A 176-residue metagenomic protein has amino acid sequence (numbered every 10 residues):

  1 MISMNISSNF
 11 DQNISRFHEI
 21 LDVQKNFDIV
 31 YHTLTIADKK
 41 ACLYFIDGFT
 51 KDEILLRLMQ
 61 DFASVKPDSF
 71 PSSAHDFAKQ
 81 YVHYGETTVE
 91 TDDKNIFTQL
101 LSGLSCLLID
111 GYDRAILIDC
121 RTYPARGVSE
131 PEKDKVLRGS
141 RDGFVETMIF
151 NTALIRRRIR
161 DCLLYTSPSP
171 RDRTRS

Functional and structural regions predicted by a protein language model:
M1-A115, T122-K133, L137: N-terminal pre-transmembrane cytosolic regions of membrane proteins
N26, L163-L164: Active-site phosphate-binding and catalytic loops of NTP-dependent enzymes
V82-E90, V145-L154: Noncatalytic linker/hinge segments flanking ATPase motor cores
Q99, G103, L154, R158-C162: Mid-sequence acidic-hydrophobic segments that form the walls of catalytic/ligand-binding cavities or oligomerization
S129, K133-R138, D142-E146, F150-A153 (+1 more regions): Glycine- and Gly-Pro-enriched alpha-helical subdomains that act as flexible, kink-prone "lid/hinge" or packing modules
Y165-S176: Single conserved hydrophobic/aromatic residue that forms the stacking wall/gate of nucleotide- or nucleobase-binding
